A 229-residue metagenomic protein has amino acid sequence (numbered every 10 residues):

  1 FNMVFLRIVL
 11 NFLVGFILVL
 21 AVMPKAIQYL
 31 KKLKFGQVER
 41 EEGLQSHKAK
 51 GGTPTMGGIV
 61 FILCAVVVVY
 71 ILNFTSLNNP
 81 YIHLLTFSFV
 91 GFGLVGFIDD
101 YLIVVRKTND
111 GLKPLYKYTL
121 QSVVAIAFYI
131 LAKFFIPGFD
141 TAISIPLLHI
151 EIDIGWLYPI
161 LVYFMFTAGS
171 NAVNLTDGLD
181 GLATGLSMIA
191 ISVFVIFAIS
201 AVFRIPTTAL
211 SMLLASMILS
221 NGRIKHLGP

Functional and structural regions predicted by a protein language model:
F1-Q37, E41-P229: "…together with the soluble PPM/PP2C metallo-phosphatase catalytic core" -> "…together with the soluble PPM/PP2C
